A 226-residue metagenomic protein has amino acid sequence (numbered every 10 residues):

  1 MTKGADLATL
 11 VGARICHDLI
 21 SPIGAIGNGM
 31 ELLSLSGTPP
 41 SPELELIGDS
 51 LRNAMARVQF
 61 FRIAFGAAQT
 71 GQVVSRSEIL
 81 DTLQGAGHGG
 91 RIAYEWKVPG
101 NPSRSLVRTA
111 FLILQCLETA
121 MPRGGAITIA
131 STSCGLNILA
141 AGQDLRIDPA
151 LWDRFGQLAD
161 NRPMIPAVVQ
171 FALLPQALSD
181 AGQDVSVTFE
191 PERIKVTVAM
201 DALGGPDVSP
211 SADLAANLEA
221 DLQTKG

Functional and structural regions predicted by a protein language model:
T2-L10, T38, P42, G90-E118 (+2 more regions): Conserved short strand/loop->alpha-helix "switch" segment adjacent to the catalytic nucleotide/phosphoryl-transfer site
T9-S36, R104-S131, Q170-D180: Conserved ATP-binding N-box helix of the HATPase_c
V11, P22-V74, N101, S105: Histidine phosphotransfer helical core of two-component systems
Q72-H88: Short beta-to-alpha transition helix within the HATPase_c
C134-F171, V198-L203: Glycine-rich/acidic phosphate-handling loop/turn and adjacent ATP-lid/helix of nucleotide-binding kinase/ATPase domains
G182-F189: Glycine-rich ATP-binding loops of the HATPase_c
E190-T197: Glycine-rich nucleotide-binding loop
A199-G226: C-terminal end segment of the histidine kinase catalytic
